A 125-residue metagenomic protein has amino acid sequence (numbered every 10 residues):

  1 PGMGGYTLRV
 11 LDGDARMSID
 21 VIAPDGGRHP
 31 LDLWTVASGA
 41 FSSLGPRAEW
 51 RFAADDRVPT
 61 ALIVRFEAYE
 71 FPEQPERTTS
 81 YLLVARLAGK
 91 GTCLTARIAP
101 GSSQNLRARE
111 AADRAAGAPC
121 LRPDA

Functional and structural regions predicted by a protein language model:
P1-V36: Charge-rich, low-complexity N-terminal segments
V21, D32, P75, D124-A125: Generic detector of ordered, mature protein regions
V21-P24, I63, A115: Generic hydrophobic segment detector
W34-A99: Short helix/strand-capping turn motifs
T92-A125: C-terminal partner/receptor-binding element of secreted or periplasmic proteins
